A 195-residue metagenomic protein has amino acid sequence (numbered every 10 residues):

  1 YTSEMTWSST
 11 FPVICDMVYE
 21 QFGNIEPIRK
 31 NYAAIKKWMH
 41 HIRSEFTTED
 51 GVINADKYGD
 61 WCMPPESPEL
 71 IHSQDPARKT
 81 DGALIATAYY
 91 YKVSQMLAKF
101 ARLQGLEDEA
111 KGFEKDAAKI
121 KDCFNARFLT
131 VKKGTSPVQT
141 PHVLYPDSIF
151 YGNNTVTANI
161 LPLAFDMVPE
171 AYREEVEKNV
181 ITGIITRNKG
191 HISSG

Functional and structural regions predicted by a protein language model:
Y1-G195: Active-site core of glycosidic bond-cleaving carbohydrate-active enzymes
